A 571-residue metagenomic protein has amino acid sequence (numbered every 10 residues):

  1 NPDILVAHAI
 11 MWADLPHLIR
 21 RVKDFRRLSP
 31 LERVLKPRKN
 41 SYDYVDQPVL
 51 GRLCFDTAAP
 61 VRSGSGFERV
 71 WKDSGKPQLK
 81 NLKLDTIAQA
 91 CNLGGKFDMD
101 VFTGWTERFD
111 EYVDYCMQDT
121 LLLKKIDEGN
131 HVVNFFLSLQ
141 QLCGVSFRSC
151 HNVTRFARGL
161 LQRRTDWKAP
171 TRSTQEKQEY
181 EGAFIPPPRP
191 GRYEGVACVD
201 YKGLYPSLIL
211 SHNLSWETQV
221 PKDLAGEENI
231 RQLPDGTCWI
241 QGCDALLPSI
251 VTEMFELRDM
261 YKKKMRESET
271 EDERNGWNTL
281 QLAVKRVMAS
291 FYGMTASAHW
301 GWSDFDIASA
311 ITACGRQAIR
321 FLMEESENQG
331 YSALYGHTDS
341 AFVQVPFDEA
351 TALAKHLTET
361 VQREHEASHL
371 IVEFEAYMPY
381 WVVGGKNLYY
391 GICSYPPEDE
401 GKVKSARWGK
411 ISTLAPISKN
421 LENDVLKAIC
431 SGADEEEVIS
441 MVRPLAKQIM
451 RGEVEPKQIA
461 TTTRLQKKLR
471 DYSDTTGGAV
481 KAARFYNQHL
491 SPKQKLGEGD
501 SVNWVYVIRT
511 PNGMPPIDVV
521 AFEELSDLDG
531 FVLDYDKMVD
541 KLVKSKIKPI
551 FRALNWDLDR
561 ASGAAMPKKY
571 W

Functional and structural regions predicted by a protein language model:
P2-D3, W105-D110, L142, I185-E194 (+6 more regions): Glycine- and acidic
D3-D14, L18, C54, A58-V153: Acidic, Mg2+-coordinating catalytic module of metal-dependent nucleases/exonucleases that use a two-metal-ion mechanism
D24-V49: Short mixed-charge
V101-H212, E273-Q317, F321-E325, Y335 (+5 more regions): Common nucleic-acid-contacting/processivity interface regions adjacent to the catalytic cores of nucleic-acid enzymes
S173-T295, N387-V403: Catalytic nucleotidyl-transfer cores of nucleotide-processing enzymes
R258, M288, G330-Q344: Catalytic palm active-site di-aspartate
A341-K355: Catalytic palm subdomain of template-directed nucleic-acid polymerases, centered on the conserved carboxylate motif
K355-W571: C-terminal, non-catalytic extensions of nucleic-acid polymerases
